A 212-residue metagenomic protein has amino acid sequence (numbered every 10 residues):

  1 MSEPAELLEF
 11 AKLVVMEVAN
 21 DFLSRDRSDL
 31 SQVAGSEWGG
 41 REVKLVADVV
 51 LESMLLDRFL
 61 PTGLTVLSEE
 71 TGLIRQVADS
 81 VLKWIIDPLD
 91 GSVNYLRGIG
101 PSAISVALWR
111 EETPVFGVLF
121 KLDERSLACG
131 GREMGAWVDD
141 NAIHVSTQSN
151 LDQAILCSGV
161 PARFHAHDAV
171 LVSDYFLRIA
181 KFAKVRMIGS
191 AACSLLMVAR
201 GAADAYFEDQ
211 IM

Functional and structural regions predicted by a protein language model:
M1-L89: N-terminal subdomain of lithium-sensitive/metallo-dependent phosphomonoesterases centered on the IMPase/IPPase/PAP
F22, D48, R58-F59, S92 (+4 more regions): Residue-level signal for inorganic ion chemistry
D48, Y95-G98, V185-I188: Short glycine/threonine-rich catalytic loop with a Thr-x-Gly-x-Asp
L64, V81-K83, V115, A154 (+1 more regions): Conserved acidic residues
S68-E70, D140, G189: Short loop/edge segments at beta-strand edges and connector loops that shape dinucleotide/nucleotide cofactor-binding
A78-W137: DPxDG-like acidic metal-binding loop motif
S146-M212: An extended, acidic
